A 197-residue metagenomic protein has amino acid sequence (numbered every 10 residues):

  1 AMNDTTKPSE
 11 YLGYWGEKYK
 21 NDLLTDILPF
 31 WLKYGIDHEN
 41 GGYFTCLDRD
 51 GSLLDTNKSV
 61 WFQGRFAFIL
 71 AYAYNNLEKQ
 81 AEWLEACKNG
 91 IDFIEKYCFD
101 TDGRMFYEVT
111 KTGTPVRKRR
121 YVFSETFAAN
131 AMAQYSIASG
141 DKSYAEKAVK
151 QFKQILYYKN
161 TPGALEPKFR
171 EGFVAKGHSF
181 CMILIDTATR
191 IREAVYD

Functional and structural regions predicted by a protein language model:
M2-D197: Glycan-recognition and catalytic cores of secretory/periplasmic carbohydrate-active enzymes
